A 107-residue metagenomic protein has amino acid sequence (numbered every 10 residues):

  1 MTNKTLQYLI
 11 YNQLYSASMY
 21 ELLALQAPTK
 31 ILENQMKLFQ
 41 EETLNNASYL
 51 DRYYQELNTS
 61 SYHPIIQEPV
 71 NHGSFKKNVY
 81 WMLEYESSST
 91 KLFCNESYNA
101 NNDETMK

Functional and structural regions predicted by a protein language model:
M1-K107: Non-heme di-metal
